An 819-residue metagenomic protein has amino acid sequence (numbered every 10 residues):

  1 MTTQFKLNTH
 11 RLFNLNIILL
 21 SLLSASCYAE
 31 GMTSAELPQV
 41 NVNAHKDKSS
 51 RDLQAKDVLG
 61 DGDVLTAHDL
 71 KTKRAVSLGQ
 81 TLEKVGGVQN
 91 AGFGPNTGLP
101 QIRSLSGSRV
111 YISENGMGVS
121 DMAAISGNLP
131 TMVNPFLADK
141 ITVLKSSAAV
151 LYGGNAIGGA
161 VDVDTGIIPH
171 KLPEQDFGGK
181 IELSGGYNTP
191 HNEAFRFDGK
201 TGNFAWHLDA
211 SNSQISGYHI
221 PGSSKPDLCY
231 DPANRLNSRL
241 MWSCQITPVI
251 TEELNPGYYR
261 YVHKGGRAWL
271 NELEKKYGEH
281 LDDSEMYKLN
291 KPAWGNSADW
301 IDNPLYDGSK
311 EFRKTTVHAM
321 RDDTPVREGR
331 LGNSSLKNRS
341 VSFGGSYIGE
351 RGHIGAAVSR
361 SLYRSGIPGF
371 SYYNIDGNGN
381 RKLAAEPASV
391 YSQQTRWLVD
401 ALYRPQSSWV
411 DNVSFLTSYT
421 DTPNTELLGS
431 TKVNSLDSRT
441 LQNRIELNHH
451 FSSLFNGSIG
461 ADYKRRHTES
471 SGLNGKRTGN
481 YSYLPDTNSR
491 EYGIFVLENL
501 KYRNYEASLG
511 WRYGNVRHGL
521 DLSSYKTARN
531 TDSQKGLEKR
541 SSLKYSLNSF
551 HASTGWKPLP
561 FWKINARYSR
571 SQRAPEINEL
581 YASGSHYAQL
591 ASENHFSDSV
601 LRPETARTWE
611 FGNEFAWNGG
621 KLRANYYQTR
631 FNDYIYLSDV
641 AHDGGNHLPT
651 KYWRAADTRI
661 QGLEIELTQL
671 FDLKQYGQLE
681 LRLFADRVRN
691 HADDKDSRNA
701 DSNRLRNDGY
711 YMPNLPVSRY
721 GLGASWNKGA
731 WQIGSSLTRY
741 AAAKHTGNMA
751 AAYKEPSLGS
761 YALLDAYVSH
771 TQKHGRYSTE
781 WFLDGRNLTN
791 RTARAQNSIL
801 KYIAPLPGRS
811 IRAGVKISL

Functional and structural regions predicted by a protein language model:
Q39-K73, L99, G107: N-terminal periplasmic "start-of-domain" segments of outer-membrane beta-barrel proteins
L78-T81, G98-Q101, S113, N128-T131 (+3 more regions): N-terminal periplasmic accessory domains that precede and gate Gram-negative outer-membrane beta-barrel machines
G118-S147: Short acidic/polar hinge/loop motifs at secondary-structure boundaries that mediate gating or recognition
Y187-Q214, K225-R364, Q393-L398, L402-R404: Transmembrane beta-barrel wall of Gram-negative outer-membrane proteins
P221, Q572-R573, N632, R739-G747 (+1 more regions): C-terminal beta-signal and adjacent terminal beta-strands/loops of Gram-negative outer-membrane beta-barrel proteins
R330-N338, R351-N412, Y419-Q442, N480-Y481 (+1 more regions): Flexible loop and strand-edge segments within Gram-negative outer membrane beta-barrel domains
D411-E426, K557, K563-S569, E579-A582 (+6 more regions): Membrane-embedded beta-barrel scaffold of Gram-negative outer-membrane proteins
F455, K501-Y505, V516, K621 (+5 more regions): Gram-negative outer-membrane beta-barrel transporters
